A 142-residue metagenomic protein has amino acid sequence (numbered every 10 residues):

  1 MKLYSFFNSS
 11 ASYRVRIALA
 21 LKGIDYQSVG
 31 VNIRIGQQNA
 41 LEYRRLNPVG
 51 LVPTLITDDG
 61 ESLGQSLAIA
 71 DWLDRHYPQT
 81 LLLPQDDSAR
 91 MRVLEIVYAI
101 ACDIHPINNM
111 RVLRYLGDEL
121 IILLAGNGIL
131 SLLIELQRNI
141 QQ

Functional and structural regions predicted by a protein language model:
M1-L124: GST-like domain detector, emphasizing the conserved glutathione-binding G-site in the N-terminal thioredoxin-like
A125-Q142: Amphipathic alpha-helical packing segments from all-alpha helical-bundle domains
